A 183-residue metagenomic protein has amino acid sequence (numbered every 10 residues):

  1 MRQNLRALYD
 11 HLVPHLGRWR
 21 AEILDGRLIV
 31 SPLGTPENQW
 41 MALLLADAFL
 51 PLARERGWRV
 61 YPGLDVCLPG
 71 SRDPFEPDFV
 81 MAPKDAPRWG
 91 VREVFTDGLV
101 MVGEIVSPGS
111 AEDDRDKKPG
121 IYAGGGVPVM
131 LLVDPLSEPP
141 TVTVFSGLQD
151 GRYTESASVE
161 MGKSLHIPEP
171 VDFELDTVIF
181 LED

Functional and structural regions predicted by a protein language model:
M1-G125, V129-D183: Gly/Pro/Ser/Thr-rich low-complexity, intrinsically disordered segments predominantly at protein N-termini
